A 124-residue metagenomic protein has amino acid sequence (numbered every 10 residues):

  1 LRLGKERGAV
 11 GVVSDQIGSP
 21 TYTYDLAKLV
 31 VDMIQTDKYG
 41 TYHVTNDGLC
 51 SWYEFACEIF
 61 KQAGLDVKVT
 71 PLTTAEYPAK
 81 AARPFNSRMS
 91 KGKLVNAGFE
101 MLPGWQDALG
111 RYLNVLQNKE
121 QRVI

Functional and structural regions predicted by a protein language model:
L1-G18, T23-D25, V31: NAD(P)-dependent short-chain dehydrogenase/reductase
G4-K5, I34-Q35, Q117: Residue-level signal for alpha-helix termini/capping positions
V12-V13, V44, L72, L102-W105: Hydrophobic residues at beta-strand termini and immediately following loops that shape nucleotide-binding pockets
G18-T21, C50, M89, E100-P103: Residue-level signal for the nucleotide or nucleotide-sugar donor/cofactor binding architecture
L26, V44, F55, L94 (+1 more regions): Non-catalytic, hydrophobic alpha-helical segments
L29, T36-A81, F85, E120 (+1 more regions): Mid/C-terminal beta-alpha module of Rossmann-like enzyme folds, strongest in SDR-family dehydrogenases/epimerases
R88-N96: A polyampholytic, Gly/Pro-enriched intrinsically disordered region
V95, W105-I124: Amphipathic terminal alpha-helices
